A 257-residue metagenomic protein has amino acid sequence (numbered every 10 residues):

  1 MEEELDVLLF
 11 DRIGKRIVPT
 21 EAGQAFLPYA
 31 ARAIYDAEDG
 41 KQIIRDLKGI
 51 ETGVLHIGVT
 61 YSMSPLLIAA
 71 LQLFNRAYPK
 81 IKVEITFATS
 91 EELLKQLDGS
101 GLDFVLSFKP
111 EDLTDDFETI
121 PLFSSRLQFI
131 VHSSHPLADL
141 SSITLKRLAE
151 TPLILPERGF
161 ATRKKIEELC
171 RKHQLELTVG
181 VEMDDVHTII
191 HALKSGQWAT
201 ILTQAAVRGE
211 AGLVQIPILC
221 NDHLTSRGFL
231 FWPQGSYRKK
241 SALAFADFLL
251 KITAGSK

Functional and structural regions predicted by a protein language model:
E2-P19: A short LG(V/I)-centered, amphipathic sequence patch enriched for acidic residue(s) preceding the LG motif
E4-L5, F26-K48: Alpha-helical linker/hinge and terminal dimerization helices associated with HTH transcriptional regulators
P28, R32, L47, A69-L73 (+4 more regions): Short beta-strand-centered segments that line the small-molecule binding cleft or hinge of alpha/beta clamshell
Q42, K48-Y78, K82-T86, E91-L94 (+1 more regions): N-terminal winged-helix
H56-G58, L127, I143-T162: Short loop->beta-strand "edge-of-pocket" segments that line small-molecule binding or catalytic clefts across diverse
T89-L102, F108, A161-I216: Hydrophobic hinge/microswitch elements
F108, L137-A138, P152-H173, R238-A246 (+1 more regions): Secondary-structure junction motif
Q215-K257: A late-sequence structural motif
